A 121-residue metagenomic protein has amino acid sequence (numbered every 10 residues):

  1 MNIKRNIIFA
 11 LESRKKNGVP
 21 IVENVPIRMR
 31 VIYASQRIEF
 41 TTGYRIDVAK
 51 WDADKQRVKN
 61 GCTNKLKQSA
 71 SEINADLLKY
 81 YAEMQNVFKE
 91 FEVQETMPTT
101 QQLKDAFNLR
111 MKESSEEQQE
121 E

Functional and structural regions predicted by a protein language model:
M1-G18: Short, Gly/Pro- and small/polar-rich lid/capping loops
V19-V22, Y33-E121: N-terminal helical hairpins
